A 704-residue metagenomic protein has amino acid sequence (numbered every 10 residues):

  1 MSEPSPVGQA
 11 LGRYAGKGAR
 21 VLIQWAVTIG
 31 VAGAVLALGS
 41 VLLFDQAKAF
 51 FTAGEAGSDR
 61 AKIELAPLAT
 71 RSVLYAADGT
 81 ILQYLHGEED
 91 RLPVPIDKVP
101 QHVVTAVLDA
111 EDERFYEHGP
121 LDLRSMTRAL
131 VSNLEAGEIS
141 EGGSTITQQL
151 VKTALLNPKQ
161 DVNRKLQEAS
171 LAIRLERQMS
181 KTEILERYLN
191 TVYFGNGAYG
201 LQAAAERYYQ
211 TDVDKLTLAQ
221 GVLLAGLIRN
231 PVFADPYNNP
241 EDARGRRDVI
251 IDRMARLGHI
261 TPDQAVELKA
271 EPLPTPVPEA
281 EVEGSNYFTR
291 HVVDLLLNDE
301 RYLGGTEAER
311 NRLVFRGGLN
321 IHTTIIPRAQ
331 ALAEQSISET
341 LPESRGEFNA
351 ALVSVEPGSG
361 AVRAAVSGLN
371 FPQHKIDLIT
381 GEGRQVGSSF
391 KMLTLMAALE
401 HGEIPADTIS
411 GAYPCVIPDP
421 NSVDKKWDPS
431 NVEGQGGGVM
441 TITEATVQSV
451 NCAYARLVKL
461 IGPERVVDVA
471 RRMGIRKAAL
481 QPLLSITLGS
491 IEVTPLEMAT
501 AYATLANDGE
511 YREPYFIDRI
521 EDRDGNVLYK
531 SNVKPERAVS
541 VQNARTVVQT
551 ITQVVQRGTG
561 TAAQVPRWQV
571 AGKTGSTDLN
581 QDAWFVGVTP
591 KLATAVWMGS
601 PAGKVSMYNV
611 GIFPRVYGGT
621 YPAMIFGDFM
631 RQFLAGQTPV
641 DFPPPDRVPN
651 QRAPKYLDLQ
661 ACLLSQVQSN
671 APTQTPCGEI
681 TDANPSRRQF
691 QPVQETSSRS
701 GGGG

Functional and structural regions predicted by a protein language model:
M1-V73, R114, L134: N-terminal type II signal-anchor transmembrane helix that functions as the membrane-insertion/stop-transfer segment
F51-A69, T217, R328-E356, M440-E444 (+1 more regions): Beta-lactamase-like hydrolase cores
F51-H102: Terminal hydrophobic membrane-targeting helix
E111-D122, E135-S140, L175-K181, Y193-A198 (+14 more regions): Bacterial peptidoglycan biogenesis and beta-lactam-recognition machinery
E135-Q160, T211, E281-G284, E403-V466 (+3 more regions): Conserved catalytic neighborhood of penicillin-recognizing serine enzymes
E138-A331, R471-R472, K477, L484-G489 (+1 more regions): Non-catalytic, structured segments within soluble enzyme domains
A172, E176, I228-R246, I251 (+9 more regions): Active-site loop and adjoining helix of the penicillin-binding protein/serine DD-peptidase-beta-lactamase fold
T323-S344, L352-S354, A365-V366, F371-I376 (+10 more regions): A penicillin-recognizing enzyme superfamily signal
